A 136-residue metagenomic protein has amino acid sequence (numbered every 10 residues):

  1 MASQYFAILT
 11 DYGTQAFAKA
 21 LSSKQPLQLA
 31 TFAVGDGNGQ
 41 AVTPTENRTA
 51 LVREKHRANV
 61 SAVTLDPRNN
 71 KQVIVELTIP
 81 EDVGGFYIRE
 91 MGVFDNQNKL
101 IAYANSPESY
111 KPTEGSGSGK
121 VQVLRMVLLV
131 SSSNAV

Functional and structural regions predicted by a protein language model:
M1-V136: N-terminal assembly/attachment segments of tailed bacteriophage virion structural proteins
